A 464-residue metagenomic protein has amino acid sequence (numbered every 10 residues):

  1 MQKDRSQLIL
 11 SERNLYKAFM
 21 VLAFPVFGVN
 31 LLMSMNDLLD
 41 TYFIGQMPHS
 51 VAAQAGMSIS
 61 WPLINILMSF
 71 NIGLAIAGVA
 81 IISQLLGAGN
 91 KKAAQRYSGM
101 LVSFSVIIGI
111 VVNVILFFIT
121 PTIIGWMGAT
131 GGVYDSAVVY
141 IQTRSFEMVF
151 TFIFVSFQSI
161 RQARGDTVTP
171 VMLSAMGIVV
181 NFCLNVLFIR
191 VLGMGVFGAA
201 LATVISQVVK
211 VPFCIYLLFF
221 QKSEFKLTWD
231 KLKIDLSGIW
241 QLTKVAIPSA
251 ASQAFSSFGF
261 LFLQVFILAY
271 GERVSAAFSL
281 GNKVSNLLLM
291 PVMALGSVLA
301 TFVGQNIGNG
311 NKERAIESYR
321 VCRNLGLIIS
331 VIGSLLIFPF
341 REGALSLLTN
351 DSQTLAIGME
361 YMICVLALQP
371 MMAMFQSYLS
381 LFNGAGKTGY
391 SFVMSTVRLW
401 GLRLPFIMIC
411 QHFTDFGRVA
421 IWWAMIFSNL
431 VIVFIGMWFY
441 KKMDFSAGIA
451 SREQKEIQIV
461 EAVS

Functional and structural regions predicted by a protein language model:
M1-A23, I82-E147, V191-I247, V303-L368 (+1 more regions): Short alpha-helical transmembrane segments in multi-pass integral membrane proteins
E12, Y16-M35, L39, L63-F70 (+6 more regions): Residue-level signal for short hydrophobic patches within transmembrane helices of multi-pass membrane transporters
V21-D40, T143, G177, S206-K210 (+4 more regions): Transmembrane helical elements of multi-pass membrane transporters/channels
M33, D37-I44, M68-A75, V79 (+18 more regions): Alpha-helical transmembrane segments and their lipid-water interface positions in multi-pass membrane proteins
M35-A55, I124-G131, L187-M194, A254-L287 (+3 more regions): Helix-terminus/linker motif at the lipid-water interface of multi-pass membrane proteins
V51-P62, I141, A200, E272-L287 (+2 more regions): Small-residue hotspots at the loop-to-helix junctions and early N-terminal turns of transmembrane alpha-helices
Q54-V114, T151-P170, A277-P339, M372-M394: Small-residue-rich hydrophobic transmembrane alpha-helices
I72, T143-Q162, P170-I178, A199-C214 (+5 more regions): Short runs within selected transmembrane alpha-helices of multi-pass transporters and secretion channels
